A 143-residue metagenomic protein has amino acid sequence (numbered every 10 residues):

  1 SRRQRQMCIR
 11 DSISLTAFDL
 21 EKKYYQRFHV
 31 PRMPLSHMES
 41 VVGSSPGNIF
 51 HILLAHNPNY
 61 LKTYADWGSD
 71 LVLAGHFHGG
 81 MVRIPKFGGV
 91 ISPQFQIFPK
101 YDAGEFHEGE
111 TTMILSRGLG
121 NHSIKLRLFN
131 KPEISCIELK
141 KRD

Functional and structural regions predicted by a protein language model:
S1-D11: Single conserved hydrophobic/aromatic residue that forms the stacking wall/gate of nucleotide- or nucleobase-binding
R3, I49, W67: Structured loop/turn residues at beta-strand edges in well-structured enzyme cores
Q6, K22-M33, P99-T111: Short, basic, helix/turn surface patches
R10, H107-G109, L139: Active-site beta-strand termini and strand-to-loop segments that position acidic
R10-H51, L61-K62, I124-R127: Binuclear metal-dependent hydrolase catalytic cores centered on His/Asp/Glu-rich metal-binding motifs
A17-D19, R117-L119, K141: A mature extracytoplasmic/lumenal domain signature
I52, N57-S135: Conserved beta-sheet core of the metallophosphoesterase superfamily
I137-D143: Short beta-strand-to-coil "C-cap" segments at the C-terminal boundary of structured domains/repeats, marking
